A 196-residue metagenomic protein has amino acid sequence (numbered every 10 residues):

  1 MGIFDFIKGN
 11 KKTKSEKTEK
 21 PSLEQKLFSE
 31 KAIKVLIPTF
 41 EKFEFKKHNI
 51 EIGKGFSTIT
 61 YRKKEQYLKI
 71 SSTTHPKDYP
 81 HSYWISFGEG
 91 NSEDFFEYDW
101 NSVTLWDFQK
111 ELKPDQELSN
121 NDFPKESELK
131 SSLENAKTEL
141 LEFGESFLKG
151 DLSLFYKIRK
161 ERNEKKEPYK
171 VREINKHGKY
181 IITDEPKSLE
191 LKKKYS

Functional and structural regions predicted by a protein language model:
I3-V35, K47-S196: Intrinsically disordered, low-complexity regulatory regions enriched in serine/threonine/proline and acidic residues
